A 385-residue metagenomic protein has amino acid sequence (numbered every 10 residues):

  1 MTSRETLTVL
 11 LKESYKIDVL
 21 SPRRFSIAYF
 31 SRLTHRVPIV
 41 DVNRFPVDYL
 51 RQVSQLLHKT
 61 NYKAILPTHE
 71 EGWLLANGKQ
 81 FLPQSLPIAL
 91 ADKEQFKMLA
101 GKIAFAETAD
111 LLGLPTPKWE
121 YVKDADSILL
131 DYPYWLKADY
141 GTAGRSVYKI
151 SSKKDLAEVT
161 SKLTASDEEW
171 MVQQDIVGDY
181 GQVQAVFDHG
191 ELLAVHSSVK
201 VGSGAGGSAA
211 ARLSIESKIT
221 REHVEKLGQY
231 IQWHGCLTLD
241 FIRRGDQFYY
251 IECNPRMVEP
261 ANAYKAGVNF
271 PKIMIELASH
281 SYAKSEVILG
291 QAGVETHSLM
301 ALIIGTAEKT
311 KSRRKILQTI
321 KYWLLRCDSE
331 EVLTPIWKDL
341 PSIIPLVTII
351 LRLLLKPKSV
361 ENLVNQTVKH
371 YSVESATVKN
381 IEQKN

Functional and structural regions predicted by a protein language model:
M1-L90, I349, L353: ATP-binding N-terminal substructure of ATP-dependent carboxylate-amine bond-forming enzymes
L56-Y62, L130, T164-S166: Glycine-rich phosphate-binding loop signature in dinucleotide/nucleotide-binding domains
P83-L86, E94-K118: Glycine-/Pro-rich loop/turn segments that contact NAD(P) or position catalytic residues in Rossmann-like domains
A109, W119-Y121, L129-V147, D167-G178 (+1 more regions): ATP-grasp fold ATP-binding core
G144, V201-G206, A211-R212, N254-V268: Glycine-rich phosphate/pyrophosphate-binding beta-alpha loops
K153-I231, I242-Y250: Phosphate-binding site of ATP-dependent enzymes
K218-L239, R244-G245, P255-K309: Active-site "cap" helix and flanking loop/linker of ATP-utilizing ligase/carboxylase catalytic domains
E276-N385: Peripheral (often C-terminal) accessory segments that flank ATP-dependent C-N-forming ligase machineries
